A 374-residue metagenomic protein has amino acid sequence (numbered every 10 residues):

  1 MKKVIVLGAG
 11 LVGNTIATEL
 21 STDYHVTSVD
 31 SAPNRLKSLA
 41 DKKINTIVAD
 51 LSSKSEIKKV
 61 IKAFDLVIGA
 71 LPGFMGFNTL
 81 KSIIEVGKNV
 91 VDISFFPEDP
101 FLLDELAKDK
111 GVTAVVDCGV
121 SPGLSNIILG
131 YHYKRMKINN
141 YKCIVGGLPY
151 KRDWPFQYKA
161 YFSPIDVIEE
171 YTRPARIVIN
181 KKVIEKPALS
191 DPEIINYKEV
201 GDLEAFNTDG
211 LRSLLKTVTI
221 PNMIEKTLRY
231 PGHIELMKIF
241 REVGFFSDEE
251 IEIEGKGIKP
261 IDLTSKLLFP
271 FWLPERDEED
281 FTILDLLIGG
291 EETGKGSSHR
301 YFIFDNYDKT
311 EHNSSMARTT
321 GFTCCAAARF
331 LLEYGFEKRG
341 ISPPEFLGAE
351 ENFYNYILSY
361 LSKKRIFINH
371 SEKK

Functional and structural regions predicted by a protein language model:
V4-G8: Conserved N-terminal Rossmann-fold NAD(P)-binding element of oxidoreductases
G13-N14: N-terminal Rossmann-fold NAD(P) dinucleotide-binding loop
S28-S31: Conserved acidic E/D residue at the C-terminus of a beta-strand in Rossmann-like folds
P33-R35, P97: Helix N-cap at the beta1-alpha1 junction of Rossmann-like dinucleotide-binding domains, i.e., the first residues
S52-A63: Conserved Rossmann-fold cofactor-binding substructure of NAD(P)-dependent oxidoreductases
S82-P100: ADP-ribose/adenylate-binding Rossmann-like module
S94-A114: Rossmann-fold NAD(P)-binding glycine/threonine-rich loop
R135-K374: C-terminal catalytic/substrate-binding lobe primarily of soluble NAD(P)-dependent oxidoreductases
